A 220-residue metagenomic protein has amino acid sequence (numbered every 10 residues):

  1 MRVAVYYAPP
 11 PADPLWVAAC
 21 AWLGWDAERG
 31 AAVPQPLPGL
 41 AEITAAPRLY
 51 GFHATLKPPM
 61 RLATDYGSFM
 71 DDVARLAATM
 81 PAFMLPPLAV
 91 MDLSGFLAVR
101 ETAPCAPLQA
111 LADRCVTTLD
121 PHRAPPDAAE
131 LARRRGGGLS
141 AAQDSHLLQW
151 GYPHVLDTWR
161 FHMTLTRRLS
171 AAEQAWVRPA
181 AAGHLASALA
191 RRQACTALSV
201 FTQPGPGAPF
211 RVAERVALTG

Functional and structural regions predicted by a protein language model:
M1-D92, A106, A110-R192, G205-G220: Basic, often amphipathic N-terminal segments
R100-A106: Secondary-structure transition/turn motif
A194-T202: Small/polar glycine-rich anion-binding or flexible loop at a beta-alpha turn
